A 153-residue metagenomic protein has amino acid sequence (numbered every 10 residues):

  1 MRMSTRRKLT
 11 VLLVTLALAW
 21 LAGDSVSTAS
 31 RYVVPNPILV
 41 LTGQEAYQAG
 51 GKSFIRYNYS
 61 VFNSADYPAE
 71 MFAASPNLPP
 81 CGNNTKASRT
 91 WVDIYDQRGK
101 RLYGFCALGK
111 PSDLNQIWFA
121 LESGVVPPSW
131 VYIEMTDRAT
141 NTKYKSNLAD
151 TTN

Functional and structural regions predicted by a protein language model:
R2-T15: N-terminal Sec-pathway targeting helices
L9, Y59, S64, Q116 (+2 more regions): N-terminal cationic leader/targeting segments used for protein routing and processing
L21-P35: Membrane-interface motif at the C-terminal end of an N-terminal transmembrane signal
P35-S88: Short, surface-exposed binding/anchoring microloops in extracellular/periplasmic proteins
K86-T90, S129-V131: Short beta-strand/loop motifs in extracellular/secreted proteins, especially within beta-sandwich accessory domains
Y95-N147: Short, solvent-exposed, Trp/other aromatic-anchored flexible loops in extracytoplasmic proteins
D150-N153: Short, solvent-exposed mixed-charge patches
